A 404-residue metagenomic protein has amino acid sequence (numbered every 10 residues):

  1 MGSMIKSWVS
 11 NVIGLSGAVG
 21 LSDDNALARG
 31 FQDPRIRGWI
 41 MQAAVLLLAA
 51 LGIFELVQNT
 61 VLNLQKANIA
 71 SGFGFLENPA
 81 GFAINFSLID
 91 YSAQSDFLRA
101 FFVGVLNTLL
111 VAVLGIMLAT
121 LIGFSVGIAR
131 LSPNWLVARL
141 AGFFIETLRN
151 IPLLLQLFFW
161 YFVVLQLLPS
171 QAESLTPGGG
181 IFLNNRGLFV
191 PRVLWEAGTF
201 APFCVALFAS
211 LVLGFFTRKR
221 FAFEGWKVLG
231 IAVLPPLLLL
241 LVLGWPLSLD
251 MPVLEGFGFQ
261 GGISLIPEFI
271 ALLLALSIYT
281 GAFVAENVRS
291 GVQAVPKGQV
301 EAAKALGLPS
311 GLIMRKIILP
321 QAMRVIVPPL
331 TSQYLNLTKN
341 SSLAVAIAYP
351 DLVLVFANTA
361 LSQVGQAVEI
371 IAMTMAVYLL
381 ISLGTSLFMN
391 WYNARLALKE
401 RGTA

Functional and structural regions predicted by a protein language model:
G2-A404: Transmembrane alpha-helices and adjacent helix-loop boundaries
